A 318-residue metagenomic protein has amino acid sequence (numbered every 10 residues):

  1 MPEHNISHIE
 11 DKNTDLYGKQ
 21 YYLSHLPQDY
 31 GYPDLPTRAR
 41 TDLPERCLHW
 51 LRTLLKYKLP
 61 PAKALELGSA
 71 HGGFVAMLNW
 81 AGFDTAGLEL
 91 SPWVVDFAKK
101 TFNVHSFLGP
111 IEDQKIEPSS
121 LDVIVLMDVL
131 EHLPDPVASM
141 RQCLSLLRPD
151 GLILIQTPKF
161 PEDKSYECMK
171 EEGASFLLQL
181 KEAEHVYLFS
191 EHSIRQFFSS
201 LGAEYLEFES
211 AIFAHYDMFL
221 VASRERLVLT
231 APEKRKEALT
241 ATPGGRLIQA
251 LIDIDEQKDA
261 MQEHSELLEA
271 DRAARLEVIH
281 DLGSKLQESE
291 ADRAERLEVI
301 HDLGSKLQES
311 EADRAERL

Functional and structural regions predicted by a protein language model:
M1-M127, V137-M140, I155-Q156, K170-S175 (+6 more regions): Conserved N-terminal segment of class I S-adenosyl-L-methionine
D128, H132: A short His-aromatic
C143: Class I S-adenosylmethionine-dependent transferase superfamily signal
L147-I153: Short glycine-dipeptide loop
Q156-Y187, H192-F198: Short, glycine-/aromatic-enriched active-site segment of Class I SAM-dependent methyltransferases
E191-A211: A SAM-dependent methyltransferase catalytic signature shared across enzymes that methylate proteins
R272, I279, G283-L286, L307: Heptad-repeat coiled-coil alpha-helices
Q287-H301, S305-E316: Thr-biased low-complexity repeat/linker tracts and other Thr-enriched repetitive architectures
